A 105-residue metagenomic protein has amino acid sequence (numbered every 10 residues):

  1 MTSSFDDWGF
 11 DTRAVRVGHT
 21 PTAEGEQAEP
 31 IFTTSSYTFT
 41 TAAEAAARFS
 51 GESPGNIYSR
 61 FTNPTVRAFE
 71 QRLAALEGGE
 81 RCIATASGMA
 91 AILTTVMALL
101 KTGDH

Functional and structural regions predicted by a protein language model:
M1-S53: N-terminal glycine-rich, Lys/His-bearing helix-loop that initiates the first secondary-structure elements of many
H19, P30, R72, C82-T85 (+1 more regions): N-terminal hydrophobic or amphipathic segments with adjacent small-residue motifs that include Sec signal peptides
T41-A90: Conserved N-terminal alpha-helix of the aminotransferase class I/II PLP-enzyme fold
A98-H105: Conserved PLP-anchoring active-site segment centered on the Schiff-base-forming lysine
